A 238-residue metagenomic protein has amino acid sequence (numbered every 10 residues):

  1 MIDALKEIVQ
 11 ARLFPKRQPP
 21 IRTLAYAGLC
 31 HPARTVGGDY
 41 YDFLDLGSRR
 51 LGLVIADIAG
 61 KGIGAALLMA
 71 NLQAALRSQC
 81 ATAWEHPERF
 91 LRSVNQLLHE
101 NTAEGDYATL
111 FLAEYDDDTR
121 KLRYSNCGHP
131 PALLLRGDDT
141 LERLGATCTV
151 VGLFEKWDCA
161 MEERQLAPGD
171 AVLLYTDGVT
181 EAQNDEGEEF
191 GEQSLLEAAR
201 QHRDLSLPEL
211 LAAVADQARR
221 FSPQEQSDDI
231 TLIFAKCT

Functional and structural regions predicted by a protein language model:
M1-L173, Q224-T238: … and, occasionally, acidic/histidine-rich disordered N-termini of signaling adaptors
L91, F111, E162-L174, V179-T238: C-terminal catalytic subdomain
